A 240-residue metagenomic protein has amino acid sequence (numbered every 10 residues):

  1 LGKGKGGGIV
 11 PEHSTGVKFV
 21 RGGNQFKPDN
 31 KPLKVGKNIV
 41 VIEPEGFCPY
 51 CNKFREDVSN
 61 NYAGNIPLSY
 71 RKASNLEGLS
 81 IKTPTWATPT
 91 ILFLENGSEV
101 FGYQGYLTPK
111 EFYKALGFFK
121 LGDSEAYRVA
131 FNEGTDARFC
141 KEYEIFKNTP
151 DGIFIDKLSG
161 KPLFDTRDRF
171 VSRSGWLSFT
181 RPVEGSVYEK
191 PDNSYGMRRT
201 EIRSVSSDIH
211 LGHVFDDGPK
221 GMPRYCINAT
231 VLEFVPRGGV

Functional and structural regions predicted by a protein language model:
L1-D29: Low-complexity, glycine/serine/proline-rich disordered segments that function as export/translocation leaders
R21-N38, L76-K82: A short beta-strand-turn-helix
P28-G64, K147-F164: Local sequence-structure signature of Cys/Sec-based thiol-disulfide redox active-site neighborhoods
I42-P44, A63-G78: Thiol-based oxidoreductase modules, predominantly thioredoxin-like and allied folds used for disulfide exchange
E45-P49, S74-L76, E99, L107-P109 (+4 more regions): Solvent-exposed loop/turn segments at secondary-structure junctions within structured extracellular/periplasmic domains
K82-L92, R198-T200: Structural micro-motif
F93-K120: Non-catalytic, surface beta->alpha helical segment in thiol-disulfide oxidoreductase systems
L121-V240: A short Gly-Trp-Pro
